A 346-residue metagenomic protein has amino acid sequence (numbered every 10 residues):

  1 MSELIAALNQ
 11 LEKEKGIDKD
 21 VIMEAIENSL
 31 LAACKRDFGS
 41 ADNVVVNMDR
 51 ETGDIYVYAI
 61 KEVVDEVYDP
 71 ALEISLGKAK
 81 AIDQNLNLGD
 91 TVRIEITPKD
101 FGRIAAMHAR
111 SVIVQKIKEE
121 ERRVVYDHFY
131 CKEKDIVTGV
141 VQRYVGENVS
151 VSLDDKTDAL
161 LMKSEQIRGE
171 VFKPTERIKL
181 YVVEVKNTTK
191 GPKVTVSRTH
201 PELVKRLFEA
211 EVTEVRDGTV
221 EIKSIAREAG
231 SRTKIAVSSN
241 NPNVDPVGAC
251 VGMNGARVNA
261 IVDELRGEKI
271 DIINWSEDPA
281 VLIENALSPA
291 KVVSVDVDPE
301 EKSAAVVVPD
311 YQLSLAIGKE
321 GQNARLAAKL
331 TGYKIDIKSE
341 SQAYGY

Functional and structural regions predicted by a protein language model:
M1-Y346: RNA-contacting regions in translation and RNA-metabolism proteins, encompassing KH/S1 modules where present
